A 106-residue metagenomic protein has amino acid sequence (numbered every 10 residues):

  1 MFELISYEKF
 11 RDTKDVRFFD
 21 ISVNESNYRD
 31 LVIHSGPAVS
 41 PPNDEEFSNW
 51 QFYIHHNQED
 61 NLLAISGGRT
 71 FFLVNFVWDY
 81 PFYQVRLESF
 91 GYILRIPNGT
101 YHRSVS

Functional and structural regions predicted by a protein language model:
M1-S89: Active-site region of the double-stranded beta-helix
L87-S106: Conserved metal-binding segment of the jelly-roll/cupin
